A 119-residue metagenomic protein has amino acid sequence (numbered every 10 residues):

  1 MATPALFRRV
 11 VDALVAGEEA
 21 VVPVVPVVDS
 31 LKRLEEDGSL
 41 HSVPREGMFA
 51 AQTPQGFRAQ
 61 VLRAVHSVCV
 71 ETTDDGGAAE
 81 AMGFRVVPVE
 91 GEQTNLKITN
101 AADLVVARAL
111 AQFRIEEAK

Functional and structural regions predicted by a protein language model:
M1-V89, K119: Conserved core of the sugar-phosphate nucleotidyltransferase
D74-G76, Q93, D103-K119: SAM-dependent methyltransferases
